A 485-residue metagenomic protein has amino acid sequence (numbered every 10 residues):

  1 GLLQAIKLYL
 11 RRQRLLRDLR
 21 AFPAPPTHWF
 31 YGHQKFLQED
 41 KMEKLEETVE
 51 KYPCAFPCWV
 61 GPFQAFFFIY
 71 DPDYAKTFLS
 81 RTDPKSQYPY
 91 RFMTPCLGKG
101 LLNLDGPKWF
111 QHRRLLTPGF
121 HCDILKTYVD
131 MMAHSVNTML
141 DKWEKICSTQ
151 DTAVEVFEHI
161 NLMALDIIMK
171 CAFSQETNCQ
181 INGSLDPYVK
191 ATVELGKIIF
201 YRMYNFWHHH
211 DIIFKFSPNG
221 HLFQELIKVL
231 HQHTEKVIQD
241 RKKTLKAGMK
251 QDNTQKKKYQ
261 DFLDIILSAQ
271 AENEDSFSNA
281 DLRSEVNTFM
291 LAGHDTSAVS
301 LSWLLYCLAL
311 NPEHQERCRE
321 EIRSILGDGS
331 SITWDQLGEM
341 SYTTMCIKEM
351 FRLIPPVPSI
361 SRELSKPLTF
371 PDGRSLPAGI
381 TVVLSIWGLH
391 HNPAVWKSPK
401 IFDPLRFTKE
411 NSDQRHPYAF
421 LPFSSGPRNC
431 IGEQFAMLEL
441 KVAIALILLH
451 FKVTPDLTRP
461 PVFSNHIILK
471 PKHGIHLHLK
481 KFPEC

Functional and structural regions predicted by a protein language model:
G1, W59-F67, D123-H134, K145-K170 (+8 more regions): Cytochrome P450
G1-Q111, D130-K142, L226-V229: N-terminal membrane-proximal hinge/A-helix region immediately C-terminal to the signal-anchor transmembrane segment
H33-P53, V229-K236, I332-R374, P393 (+1 more regions): Conserved cytochrome P450 K-helix E-x-x-R motif and the immediately C-terminal K′/meander segment
P118, N287, A292, K409-L440 (+1 more regions): Cytochrome P450 heme-thiolate "Cys pocket" and heme-binding signature region
H121, E155, L165, E225-S300 (+7 more regions): Conserved cytochrome P450 catalytic core segment spanning the I/J/K helices
A164, I168, A172, L226-E235 (+6 more regions): Central I-helix of cytochrome P450 enzymes
P312-H314, E433-K470, G474: Cytochrome P450 heme-binding "Cys pocket" and the immediately downstream C-terminal segment
L384-N411: Conserved cytochrome P450 K-helix/beta-meander segment immediately N-terminal to the heme-binding cysteine loop
